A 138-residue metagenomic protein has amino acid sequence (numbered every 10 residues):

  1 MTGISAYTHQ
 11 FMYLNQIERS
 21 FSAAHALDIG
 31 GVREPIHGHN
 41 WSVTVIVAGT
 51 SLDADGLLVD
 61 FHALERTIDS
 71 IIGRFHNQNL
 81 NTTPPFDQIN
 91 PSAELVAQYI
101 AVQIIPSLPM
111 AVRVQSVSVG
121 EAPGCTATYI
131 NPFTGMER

Functional and structural regions predicted by a protein language model:
T2-R138: Charge-rich, low-complexity N-terminal segments
